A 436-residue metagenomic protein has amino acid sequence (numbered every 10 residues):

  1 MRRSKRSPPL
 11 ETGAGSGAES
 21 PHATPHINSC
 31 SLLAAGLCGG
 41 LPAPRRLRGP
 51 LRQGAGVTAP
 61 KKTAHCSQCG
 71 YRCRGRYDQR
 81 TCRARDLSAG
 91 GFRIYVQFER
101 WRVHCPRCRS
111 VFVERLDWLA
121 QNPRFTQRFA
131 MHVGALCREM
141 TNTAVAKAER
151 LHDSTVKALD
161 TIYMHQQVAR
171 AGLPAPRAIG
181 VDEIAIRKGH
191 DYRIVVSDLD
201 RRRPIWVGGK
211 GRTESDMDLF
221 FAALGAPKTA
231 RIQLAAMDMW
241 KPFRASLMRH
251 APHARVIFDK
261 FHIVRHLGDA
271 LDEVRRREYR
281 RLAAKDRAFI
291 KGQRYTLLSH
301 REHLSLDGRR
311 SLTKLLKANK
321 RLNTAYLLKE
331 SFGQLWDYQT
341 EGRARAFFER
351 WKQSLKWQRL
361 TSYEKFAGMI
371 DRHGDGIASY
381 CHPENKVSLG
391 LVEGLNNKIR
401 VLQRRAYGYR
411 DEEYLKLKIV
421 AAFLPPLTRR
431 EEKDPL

Functional and structural regions predicted by a protein language model:
R2-P8, H65, G70-C73, Y77-D78 (+2 more regions): Short, positively charged, Gly/Tyr-enriched micro-motifs that form contact patches at catalytic or ligand/partner
R3, L10, G17, A59 (+9 more regions): Acidic/histidine-rich catalytic cores and adjacent linkers of DNA breakage/strand-transfer/modification proteins
L10-T81: A broadly conserved sequence feature marking short terminus-proximal activation segments in nucleic acid-centric
L119-G134, T143, I184, V207 (+5 more regions): Acidic, glycine-enriched active-site microenvironments
Q121-R124, A158, I205-K228, L234: Active-site beta-loop-alpha junctions of metal-dependent nucleic acid enzymes, especially the RNase H-like/DDE
H152, Y163-Q167, M239, A254 (+2 more regions): The DNA-recognition helices of helix-turn-helix-type DNA-binding domains
A171-S197, R203-P204, K210-A223: Mobile-element integrase/transposase regions, centering on the N-terminal DNA-binding/Zn-coordinating module
G268-Y279: Short, surface-exposed amphipathic charged segments that create phosphate/polyanion-binding patches used for binding
